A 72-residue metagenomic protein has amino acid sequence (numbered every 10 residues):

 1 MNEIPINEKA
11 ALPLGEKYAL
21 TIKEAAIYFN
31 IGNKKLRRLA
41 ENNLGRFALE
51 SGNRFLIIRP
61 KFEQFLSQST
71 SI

Functional and structural regions predicted by a protein language model:
I4-P5, F62-I72: A short, Lys/Arg-enriched interface patch at domain edges and termini
P5-E8, N43: Hydrophobic alpha-helical segments with strong N-terminal bias
N7-K35: Polyanion-binding surface elements
I22, A40, F55-R59, T70-S71: Short, structured secondary-structure boundary patches
I27-L56, E63-Q64: Major-groove DNA-recognition helix of helix-turn-helix-type DNA-binding domains
